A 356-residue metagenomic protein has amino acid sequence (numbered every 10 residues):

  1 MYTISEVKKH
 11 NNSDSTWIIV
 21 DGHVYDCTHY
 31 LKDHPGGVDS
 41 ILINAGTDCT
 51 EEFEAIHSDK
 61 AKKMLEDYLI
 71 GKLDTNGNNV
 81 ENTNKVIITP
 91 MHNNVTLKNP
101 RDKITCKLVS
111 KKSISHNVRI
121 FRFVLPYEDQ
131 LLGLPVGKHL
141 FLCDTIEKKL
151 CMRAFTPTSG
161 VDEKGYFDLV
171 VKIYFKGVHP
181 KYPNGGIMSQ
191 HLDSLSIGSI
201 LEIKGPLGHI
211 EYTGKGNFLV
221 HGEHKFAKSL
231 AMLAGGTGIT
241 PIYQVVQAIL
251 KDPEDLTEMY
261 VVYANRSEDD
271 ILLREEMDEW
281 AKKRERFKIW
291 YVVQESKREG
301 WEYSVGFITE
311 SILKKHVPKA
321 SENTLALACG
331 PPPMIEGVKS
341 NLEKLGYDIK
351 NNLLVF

Functional and structural regions predicted by a protein language model:
M1-D102: B-type heme-binding environments
H34-G37, K148-T158, V178, G208-F218: Short, Lys/Arg- and Gly-enriched loop/turn segments at beta-strand edges
L42, E51-E54, E258-F356: Reductase modules of NAD(P)H-dependent flavoproteins
V95-I200, K204, N265-S267, V293-S296: Ferredoxin-reductase
G137, G238, P331: Short, conserved phosphate/pyrophosphate- and ester-handling motifs at nucleotide-, phospho-/glycolipid
P157, I239-P253: Histidine-anchored nucleotide/phosphate-binding helix
I197-H221, K225, S311: Helix-loop module immediately N-terminal to the HCX5R catalytic loop in PTP-like cysteine phosphatase domains
A227, K251-M259: Conserved S-adenosyl-L-methionine
